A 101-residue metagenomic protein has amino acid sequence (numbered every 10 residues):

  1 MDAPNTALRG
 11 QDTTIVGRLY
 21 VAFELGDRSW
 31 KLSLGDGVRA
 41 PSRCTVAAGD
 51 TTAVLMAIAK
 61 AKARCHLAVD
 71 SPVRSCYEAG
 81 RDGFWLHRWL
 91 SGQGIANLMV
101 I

Functional and structural regions predicted by a protein language model:
M1-I101: Phosphate- and other anionic-substrate recognition elements at nucleic-acid/protein interfaces
